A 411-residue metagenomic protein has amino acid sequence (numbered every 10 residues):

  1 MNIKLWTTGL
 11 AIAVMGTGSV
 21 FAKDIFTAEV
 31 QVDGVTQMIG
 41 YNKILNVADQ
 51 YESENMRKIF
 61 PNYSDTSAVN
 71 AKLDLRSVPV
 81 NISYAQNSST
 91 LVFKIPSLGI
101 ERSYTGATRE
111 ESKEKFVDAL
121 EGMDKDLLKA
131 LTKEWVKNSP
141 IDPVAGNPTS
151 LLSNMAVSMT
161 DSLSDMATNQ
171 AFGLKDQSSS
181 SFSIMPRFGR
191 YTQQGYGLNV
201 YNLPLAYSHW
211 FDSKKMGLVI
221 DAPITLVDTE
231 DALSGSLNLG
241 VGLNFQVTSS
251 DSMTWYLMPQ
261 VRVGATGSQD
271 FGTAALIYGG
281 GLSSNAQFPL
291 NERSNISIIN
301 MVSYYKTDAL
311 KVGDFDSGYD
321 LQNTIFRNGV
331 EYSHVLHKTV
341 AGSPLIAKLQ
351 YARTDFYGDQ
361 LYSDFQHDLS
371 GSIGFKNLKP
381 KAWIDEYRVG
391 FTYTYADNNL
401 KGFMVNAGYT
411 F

Functional and structural regions predicted by a protein language model:
M1-A22: Gram-negative bacterial Sec-dependent N-terminal signal peptides
K23-N377, K381-F411: Transmembrane beta-barrel domains of bacterial outer-membrane proteins
